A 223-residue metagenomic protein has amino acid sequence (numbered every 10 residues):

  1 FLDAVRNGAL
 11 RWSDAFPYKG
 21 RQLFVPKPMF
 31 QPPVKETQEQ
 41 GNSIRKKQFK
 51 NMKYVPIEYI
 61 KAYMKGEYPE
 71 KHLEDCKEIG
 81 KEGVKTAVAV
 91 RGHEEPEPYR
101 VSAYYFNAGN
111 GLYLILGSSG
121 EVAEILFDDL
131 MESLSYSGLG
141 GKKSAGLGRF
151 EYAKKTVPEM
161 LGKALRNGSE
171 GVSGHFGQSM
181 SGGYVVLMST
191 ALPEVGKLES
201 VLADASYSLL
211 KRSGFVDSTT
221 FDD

Functional and structural regions predicted by a protein language model:
F1-D223: Conserved active-site/ligand-binding neighborhood in enzyme cores
